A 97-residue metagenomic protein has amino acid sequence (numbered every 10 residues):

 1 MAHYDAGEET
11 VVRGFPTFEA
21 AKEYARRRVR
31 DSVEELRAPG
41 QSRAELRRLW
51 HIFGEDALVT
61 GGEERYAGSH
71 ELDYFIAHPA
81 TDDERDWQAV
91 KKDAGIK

Functional and structural regions predicted by a protein language model:
M1-V11: Short aromatic-glycine-(Arg/Gly/Cys) micro-motifs in beta-strand/loop hairpins
V11-V12, D82: Local beta-strand/beta-hairpin segments that build beta-sheet-rich folds
P16-A38: A short, charged, amphipathic alpha-helix used as a generic interaction element across diverse proteins
R30-K97: Short, mixed-charge low-complexity intrinsically disordered segments
